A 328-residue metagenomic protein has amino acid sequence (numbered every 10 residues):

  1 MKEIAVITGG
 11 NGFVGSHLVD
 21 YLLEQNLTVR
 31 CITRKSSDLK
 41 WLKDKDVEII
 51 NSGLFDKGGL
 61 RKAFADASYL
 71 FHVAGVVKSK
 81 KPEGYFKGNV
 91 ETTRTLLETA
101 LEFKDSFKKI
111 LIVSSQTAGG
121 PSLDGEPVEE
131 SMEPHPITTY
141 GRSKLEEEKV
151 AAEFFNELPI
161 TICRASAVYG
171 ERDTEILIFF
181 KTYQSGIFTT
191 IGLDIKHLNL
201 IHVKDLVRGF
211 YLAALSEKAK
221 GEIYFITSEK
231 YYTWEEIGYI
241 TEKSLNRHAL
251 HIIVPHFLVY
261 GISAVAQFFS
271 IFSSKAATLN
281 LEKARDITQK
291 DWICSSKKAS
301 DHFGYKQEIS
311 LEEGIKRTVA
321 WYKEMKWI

Functional and structural regions predicted by a protein language model:
I4, C294-H302, I309-I328: Amphipathic terminal alpha-helices
A5-Q25: N-terminal Rossmann NAD(P)H-binding glycine-rich loop of SDR-like oxidoreductase domains
W41-K43, V47-E91, G119-G120: NAD(P)H-binding glycine-rich loop region in Rossmannoid oxidoreductase-like domains and their noncatalytic homologs
R94-T139, T161: Conserved Rossmann-fold NAD(P)-dependent oxidoreductase catalytic core, especially the SDR/UDP-sugar
H135-T161: Active-site Tyr-X1-5-Lys
E146, D173-I178, I191-A214, G221-F225: Substrate-positioning beta->alpha
T161-L177: Flexible, glycine-rich beta-alpha linker
S216-T278, S296, E312, K316-V319: Mid/C-terminal beta-alpha module of Rossmann-like enzyme folds, strongest in SDR-family dehydrogenases/epimerases
